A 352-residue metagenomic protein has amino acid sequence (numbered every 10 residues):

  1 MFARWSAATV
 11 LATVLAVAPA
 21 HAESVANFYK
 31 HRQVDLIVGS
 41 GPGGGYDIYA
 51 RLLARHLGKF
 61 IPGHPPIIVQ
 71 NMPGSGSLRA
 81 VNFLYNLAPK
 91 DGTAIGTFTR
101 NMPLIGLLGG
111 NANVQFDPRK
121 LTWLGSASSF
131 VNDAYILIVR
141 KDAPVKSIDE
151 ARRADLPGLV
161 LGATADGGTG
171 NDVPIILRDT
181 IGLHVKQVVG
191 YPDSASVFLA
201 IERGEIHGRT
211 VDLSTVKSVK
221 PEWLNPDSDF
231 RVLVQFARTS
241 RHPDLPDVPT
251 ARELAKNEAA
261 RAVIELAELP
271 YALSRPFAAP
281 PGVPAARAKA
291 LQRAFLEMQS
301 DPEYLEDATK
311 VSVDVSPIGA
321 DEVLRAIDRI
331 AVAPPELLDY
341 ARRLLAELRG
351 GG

Functional and structural regions predicted by a protein language model:
M1-A3: N-terminal secretory signal peptides that target proteins for export/translocation
S6-V17: Bacterial N-terminal signal peptides
A18-A22: Sec/Tat signal peptide C-region and signal peptidase I cleavage site
E23-S274, R343-G350: Conserved hydrophobic/amphipathic secondary-structure segments that form or flank ligand- or partner-binding grooves
K30-R32, S228-D229, L254-K256, V283-G352: An extracytoplasmic/periplasmic, membrane-proximal ligand-sensing/linker region
P42, P281-V283: A generic structural motif
Q70, P280-P281: Surface-exposed loop and edge beta-strand positions of immunoglobulin-like domains
S274-P280: A short beta-strand structural signal in non-transmembrane regions
